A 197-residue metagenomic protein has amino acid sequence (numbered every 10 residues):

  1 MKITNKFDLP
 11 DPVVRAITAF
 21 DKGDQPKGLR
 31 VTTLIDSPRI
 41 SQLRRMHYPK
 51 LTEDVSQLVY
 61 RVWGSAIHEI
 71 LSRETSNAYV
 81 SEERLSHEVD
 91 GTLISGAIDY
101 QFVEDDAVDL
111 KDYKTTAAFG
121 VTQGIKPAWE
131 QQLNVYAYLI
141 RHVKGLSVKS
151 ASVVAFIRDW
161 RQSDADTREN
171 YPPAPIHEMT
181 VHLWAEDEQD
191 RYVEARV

Functional and structural regions predicted by a protein language model:
M1-L110, A117-Q131, R141, A155 (+1 more regions): Metal-dependent nuclease catalytic cores that hydrolyze phosphodiester bonds in DNA/RNA, characterized by
D112-T115, S152-I157, L183: Short, structured patches in soluble enzyme cores that scaffold and shape functional sites
K126-W129, L133, E186, D190: Short, charged, low-complexity patches
L139-S147: Arginine/glycine-rich "motif VI" loop of SF2 helicases in the C-terminal RecA-like domain
S147-S152, E178-T180: Ser/Thr- (and often Asn-) enriched beta-sheet segments in non-cytosolic proteins
W160: Flexible, glycine-rich phosphate/dinucleotide-binding loops and adjacent beta-alpha linkers at cofactor/substrate
P173-P175, M179-V197: A conserved mid-domain beta-alpha-beta active-site/ligand-binding segment of alpha/beta enzyme cores
